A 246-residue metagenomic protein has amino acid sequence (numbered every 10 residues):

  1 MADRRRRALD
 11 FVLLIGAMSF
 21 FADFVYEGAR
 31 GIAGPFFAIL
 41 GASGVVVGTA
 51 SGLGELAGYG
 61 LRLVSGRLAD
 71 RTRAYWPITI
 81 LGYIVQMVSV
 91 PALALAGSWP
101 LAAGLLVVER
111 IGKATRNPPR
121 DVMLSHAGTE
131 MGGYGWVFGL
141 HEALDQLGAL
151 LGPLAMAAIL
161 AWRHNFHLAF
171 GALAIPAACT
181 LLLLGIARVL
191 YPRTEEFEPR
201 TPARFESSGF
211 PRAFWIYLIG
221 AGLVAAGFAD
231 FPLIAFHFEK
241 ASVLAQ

Functional and structural regions predicted by a protein language model:
M1-L9, V189-G220: Juxtamembrane intracellular "pre-TM" segments in multi-pass secondary transporters
A2-L56, W215-Q246: Helix-loop boundary and gating motifs at the non-cytosolic
P35, I39, L151-F170: Transmembrane alpha-helix termini and helix-breaking/packing motifs in multi-pass membrane transporters
L61-A74, L160: Helix-to-loop junctions at the C-terminal end of transmembrane segments in multipass secondary transporters
P77-A92, A174: Structural signature of the two symmetry-related core transmembrane helices
A94-L106: Helix-loop junctions at membrane interfaces in 12-TM secondary transporters
L105-Q146: Cytoplasmic helix-loop-helix junction between adjacent transmembrane helices in 12-TM secondary transporters
L168-G185: Symmetry-related core transmembrane helices of the 12-TM Major Facilitator Superfamily/SLC fold
